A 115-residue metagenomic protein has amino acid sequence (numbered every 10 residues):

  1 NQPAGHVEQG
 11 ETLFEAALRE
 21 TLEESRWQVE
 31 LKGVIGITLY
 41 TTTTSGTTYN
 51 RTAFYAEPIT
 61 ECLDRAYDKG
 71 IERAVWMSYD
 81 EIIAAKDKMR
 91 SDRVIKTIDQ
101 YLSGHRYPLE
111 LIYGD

Functional and structural regions predicted by a protein language model:
N1-P3: A short gly/proline-enriched turn/hairpin at secondary-structure junctions
V7-E30, Y40-R93: Unchanged
V34-I37: Residue-level recognition of beta-strand microenvironments
K96-D115: Charged phosphate-binding loop/patch that engages nucleotide di/tri-phosphates or the phosphate backbone of nucleic
